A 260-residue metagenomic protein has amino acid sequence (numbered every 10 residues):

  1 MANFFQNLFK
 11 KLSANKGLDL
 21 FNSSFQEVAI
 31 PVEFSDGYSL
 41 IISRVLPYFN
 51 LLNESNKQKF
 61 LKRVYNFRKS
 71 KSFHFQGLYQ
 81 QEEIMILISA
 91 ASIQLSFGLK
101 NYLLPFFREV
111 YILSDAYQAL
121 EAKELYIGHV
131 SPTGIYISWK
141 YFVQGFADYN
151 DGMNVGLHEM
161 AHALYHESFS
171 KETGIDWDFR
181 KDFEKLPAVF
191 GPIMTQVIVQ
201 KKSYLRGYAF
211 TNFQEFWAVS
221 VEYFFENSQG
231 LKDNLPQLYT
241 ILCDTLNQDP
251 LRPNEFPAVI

Functional and structural regions predicted by a protein language model:
M1-L20: N-terminal signal-anchor transmembrane alpha helix of single-pass membrane proteins, serving as the membrane-anchoring
G17-Y126, V130, L238-E255, V259: A metal-dependent hydrolase signature that marks the N-terminal structural subdomain at the beginning of catalytic folds
V45, N150-D151, G207: Alpha-helical hydrophobic/aromatic positions enriched in membrane-embedded helices and signal peptides
N53, D151-E167, A218: Active-site recognition of the HExxH zinc-binding catalytic motif
K59, E83, A147, D151 (+2 more regions): Short, well-structured alpha-helical interface segments that form or flank functional binding sites
R68, L87-F97, D115-A147, S170-I260: Metalloprotease/metallohydrolase-associated module, dominated by Zn2+-dependent proteases
R108-E109, T133-I135, M153: Generic beta-strand structural signal
